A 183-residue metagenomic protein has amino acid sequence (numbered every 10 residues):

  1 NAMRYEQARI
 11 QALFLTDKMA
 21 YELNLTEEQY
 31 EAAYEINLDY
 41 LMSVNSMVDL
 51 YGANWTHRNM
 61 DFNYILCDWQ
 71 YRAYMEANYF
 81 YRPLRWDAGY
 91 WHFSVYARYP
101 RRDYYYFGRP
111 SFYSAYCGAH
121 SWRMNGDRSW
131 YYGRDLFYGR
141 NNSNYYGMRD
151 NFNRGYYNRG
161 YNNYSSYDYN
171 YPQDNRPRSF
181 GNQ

Functional and structural regions predicted by a protein language model:
N1-M3, N182-Q183: Short intrinsically disordered, low-complexity coil segments enriched in acidic
A2-Y21, E27-N175: Low-complexity segments
D174-Q183: A cross-kingdom feature that marks long, compositionally biased intrinsically disordered regions
